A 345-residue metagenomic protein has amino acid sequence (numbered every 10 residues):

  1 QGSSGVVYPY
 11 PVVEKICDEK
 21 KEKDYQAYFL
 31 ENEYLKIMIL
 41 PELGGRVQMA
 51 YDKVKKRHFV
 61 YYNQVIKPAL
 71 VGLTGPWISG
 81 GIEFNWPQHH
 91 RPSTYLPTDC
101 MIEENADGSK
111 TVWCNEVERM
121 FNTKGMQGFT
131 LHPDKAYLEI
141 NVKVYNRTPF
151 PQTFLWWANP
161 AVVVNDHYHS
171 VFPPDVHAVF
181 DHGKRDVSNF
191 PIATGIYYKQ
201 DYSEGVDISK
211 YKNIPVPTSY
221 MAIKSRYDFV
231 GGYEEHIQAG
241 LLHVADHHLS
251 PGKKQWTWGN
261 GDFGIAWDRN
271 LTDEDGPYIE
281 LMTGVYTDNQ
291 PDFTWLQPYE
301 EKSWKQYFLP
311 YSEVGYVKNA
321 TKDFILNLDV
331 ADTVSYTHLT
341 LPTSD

Functional and structural regions predicted by a protein language model:
S3-E22, A27-E31, S79-A136, F263-T294 (+1 more regions): Extended, loop-rich substrate-binding clefts of extracytoplasmic carbohydrate-active enzymes
Y28-L30, L35-M38, E42-M49, R57-F59 (+4 more regions): A contiguous, surface-exposed recognition patch within enzymatic or periplasmic domains that forms
K55-L70: Active-site-surrounding "flap" and adjacent substrate/cofactor-binding loops of secreted or lumenal enzymes, prototyped
E116, V142, E300-E313: Short, hydrophobic/aromatic-enriched beta-strand segments in well-ordered soluble domains
V144-T148, L339: Asparagine-centered strand-capping/turn motif at beta-strand->loop junctions
E313-Y336: Extracellular ectodomain segments of secreted/surface proteins
T337-T343: Conserved small/polar residues in nucleotide/adenosyl-binding loops
